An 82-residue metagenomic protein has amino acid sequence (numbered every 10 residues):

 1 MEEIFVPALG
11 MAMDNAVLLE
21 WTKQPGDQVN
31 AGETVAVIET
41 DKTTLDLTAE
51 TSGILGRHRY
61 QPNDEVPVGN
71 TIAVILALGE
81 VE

Functional and structural regions predicted by a protein language model:
M1-E82: Mobile cofactor-carrier "swinging-arm" domains
